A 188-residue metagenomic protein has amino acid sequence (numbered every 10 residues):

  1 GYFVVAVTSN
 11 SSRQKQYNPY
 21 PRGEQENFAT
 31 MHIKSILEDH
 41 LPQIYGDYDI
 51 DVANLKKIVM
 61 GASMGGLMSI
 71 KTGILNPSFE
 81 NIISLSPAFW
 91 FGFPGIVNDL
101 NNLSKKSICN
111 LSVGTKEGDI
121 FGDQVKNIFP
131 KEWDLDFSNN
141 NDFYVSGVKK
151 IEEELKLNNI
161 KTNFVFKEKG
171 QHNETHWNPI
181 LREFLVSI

Functional and structural regions predicted by a protein language model:
G1-I188: Non-catalytic cap/lid and distal C-terminal segments of serine-dependent acyl enzymes
